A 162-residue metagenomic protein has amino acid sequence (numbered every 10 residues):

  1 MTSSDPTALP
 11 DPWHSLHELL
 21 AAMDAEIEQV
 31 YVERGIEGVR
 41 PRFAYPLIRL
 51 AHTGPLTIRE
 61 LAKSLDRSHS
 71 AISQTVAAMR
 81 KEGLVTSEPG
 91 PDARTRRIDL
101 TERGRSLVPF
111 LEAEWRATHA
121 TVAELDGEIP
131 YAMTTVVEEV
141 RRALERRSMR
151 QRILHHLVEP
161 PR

Functional and structural regions predicted by a protein language model:
M1-G38, L144, H155, R162: N-terminal leader segment of winged-helix/HTH proteins
P6-H17, H69-S70, T86, V108 (+1 more regions): Amphipathic, non-membrane alpha-helical segments in soluble helical-bundle scaffolds
T7, T121-E128, M149-H155: Hydrophobic/aromatic-rich alpha-helical bundle segments in the mid-to-C-terminal region
A22-E33, S64, F110, E114-A117 (+3 more regions): Solvent-exposed, charged/polar functional surfaces in cytosolic regulatory/catalytic domains
A25-S68: N-terminal helix-turn-helix DNA-binding core of bacterial DNA-binding proteins
A77-T135: Charged, amphipathic alpha-helical coiled-coil/dimerization segments
Y131-R162: Exposed, interaction-prone assembly regions rather than primary DNA-binding/catalytic cores
